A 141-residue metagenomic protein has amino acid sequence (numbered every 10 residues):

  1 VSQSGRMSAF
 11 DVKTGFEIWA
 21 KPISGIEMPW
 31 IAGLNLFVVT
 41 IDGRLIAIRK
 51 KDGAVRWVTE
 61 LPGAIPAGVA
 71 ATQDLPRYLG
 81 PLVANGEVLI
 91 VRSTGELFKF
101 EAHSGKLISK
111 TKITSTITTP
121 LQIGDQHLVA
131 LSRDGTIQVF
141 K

Functional and structural regions predicted by a protein language model:
V1, L36-V38, I46, E87-I90 (+1 more regions): Conserved beta-propeller blade signature
V1-V12: Solenoidal tandem-repeat scaffolds enriched in leucines and small polar residues
S4-G5, D42, T94, D134: Surface-exposed loop/turn positions within WD40 beta-propeller blades
D11-T14, K50-D52, E101-G105, K141: Short loop/turn segments that connect beta-strands within beta-propeller blades
F16-G33, V58-L82, I108-D125: Extracytoplasmic beta-rich repeat domains
M28-I48: Acidic (E/D-rich), amphipathic helical modules within compact regulatory domains
R92, F100-K141: Hydrophilic extracytoplasmic domains
